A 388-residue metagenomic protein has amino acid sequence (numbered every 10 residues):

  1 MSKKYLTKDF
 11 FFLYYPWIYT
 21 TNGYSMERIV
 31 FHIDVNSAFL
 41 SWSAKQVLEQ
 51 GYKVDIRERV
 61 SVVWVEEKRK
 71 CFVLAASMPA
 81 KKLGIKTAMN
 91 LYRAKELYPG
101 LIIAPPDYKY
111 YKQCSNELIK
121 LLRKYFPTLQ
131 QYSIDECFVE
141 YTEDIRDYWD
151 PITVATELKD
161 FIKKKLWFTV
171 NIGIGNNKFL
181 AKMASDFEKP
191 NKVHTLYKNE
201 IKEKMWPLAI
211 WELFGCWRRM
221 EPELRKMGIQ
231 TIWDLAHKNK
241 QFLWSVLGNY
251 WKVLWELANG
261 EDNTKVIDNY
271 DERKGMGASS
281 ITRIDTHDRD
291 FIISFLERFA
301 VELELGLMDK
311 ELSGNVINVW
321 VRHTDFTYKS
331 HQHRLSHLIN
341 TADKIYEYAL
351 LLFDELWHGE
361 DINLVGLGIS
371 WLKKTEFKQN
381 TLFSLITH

Functional and structural regions predicted by a protein language model:
K4-Y5: Polybasic, lysine-rich low-complexity intrinsically disordered segments
D9-V246, Y250-V253, T375-H388: Gly/Gly-Pro- and Ser/Thr-rich, intrinsically disordered tail segments characteristic of DNA damage-repair and tolerance
Y24-S25, E212, M220-L364, L372-T387: DNA-contacting surface of Y-family translesion DNA polymerases
W64-E66, T142, S279, R322 (+1 more regions): Structured loops at beta-to-helix junctions and adjacent beta-edge loops in soluble globular domains
